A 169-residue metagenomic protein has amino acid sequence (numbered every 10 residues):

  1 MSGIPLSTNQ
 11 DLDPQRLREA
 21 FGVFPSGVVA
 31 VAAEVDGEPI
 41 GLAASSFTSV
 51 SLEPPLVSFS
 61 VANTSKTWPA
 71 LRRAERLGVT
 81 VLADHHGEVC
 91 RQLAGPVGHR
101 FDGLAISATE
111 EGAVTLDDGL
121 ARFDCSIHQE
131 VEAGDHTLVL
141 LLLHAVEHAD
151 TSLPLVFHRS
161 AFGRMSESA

Functional and structural regions predicted by a protein language model:
M1-A169: Basic, polyanion-binding surface patches
